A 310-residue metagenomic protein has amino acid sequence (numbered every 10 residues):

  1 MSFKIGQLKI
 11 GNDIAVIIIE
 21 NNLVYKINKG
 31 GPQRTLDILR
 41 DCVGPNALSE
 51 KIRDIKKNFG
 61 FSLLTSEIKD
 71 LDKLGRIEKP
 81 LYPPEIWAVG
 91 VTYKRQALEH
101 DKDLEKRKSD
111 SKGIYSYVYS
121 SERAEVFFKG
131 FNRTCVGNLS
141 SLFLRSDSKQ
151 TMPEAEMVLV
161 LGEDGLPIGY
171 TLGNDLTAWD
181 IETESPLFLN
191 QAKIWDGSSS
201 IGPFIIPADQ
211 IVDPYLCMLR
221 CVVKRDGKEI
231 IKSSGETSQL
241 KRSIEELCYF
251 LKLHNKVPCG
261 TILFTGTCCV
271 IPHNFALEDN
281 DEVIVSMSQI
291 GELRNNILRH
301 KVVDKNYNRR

Functional and structural regions predicted by a protein language model:
M1-I86, R107, E246, N295-R310: Generic N-terminal segment detector
S2-F3, E50-V223, E246: Active-site microenvironments in enzyme catalytic cores
F3, L8-D13, W179-R310: Catalytic-pocket segment enriched in acidic/His residues
K9-N12, I18-L23, N28, L161-L166 (+2 more regions): Short acidic-glycine loop/turn motifs at beta-strand connectors
V16, V24, I38, V43 (+11 more regions): Extended aliphatic helical segments
G31, N174, E236-T237: A generic structural motif
